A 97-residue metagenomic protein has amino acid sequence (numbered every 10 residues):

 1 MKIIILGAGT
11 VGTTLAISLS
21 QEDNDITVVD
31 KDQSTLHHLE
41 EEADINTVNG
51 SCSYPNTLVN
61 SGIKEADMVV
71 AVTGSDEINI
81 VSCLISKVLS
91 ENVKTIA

Functional and structural regions predicted by a protein language model:
M1-A97: Cytosolic regulatory regions of ion transport systems
